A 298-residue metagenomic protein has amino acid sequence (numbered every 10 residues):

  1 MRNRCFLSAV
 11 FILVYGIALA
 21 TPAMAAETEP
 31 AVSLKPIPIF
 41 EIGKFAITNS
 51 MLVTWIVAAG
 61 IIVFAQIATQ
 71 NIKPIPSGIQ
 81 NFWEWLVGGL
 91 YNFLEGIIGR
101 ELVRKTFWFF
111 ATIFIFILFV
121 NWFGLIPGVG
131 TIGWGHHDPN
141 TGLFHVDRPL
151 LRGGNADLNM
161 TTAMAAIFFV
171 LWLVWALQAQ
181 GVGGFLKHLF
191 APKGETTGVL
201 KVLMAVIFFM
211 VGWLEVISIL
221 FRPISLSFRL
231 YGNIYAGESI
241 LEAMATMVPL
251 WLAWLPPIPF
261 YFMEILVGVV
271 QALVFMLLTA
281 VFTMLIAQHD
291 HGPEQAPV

Functional and structural regions predicted by a protein language model:
R2-S8, G16-V298: Selective transmembrane helix interface/packing segments
